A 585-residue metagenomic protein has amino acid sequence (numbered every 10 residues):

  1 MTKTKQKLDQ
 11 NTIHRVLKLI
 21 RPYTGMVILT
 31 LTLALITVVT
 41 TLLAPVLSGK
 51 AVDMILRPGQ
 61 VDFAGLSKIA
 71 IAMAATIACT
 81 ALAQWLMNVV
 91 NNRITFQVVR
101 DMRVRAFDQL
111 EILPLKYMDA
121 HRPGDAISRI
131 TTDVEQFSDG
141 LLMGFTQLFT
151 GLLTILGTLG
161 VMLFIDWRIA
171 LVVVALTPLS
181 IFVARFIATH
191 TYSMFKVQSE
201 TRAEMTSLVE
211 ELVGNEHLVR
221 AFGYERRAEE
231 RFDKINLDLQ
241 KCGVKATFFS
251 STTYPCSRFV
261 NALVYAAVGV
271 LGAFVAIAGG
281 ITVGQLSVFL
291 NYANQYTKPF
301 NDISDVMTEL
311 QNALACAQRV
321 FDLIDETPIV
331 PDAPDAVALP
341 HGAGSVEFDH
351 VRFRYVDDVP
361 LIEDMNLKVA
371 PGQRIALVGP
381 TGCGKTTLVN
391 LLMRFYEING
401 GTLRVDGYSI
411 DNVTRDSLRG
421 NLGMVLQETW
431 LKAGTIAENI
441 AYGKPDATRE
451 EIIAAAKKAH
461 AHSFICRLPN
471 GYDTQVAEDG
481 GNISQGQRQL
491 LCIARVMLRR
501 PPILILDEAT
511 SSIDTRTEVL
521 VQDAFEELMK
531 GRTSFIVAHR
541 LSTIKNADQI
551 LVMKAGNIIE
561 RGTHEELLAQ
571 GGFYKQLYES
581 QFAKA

Functional and structural regions predicted by a protein language model:
T2-Q6, F96, V104-S128, T132-V134 (+7 more regions): Short intracellular "coupling" helices and adjacent cytoplasmic loop segments at the cytosolic face of multi-pass
T12, I20, V52, M87 (+4 more regions): Juxtamembrane loop-to-helix connectors within ABC transporter transmembrane domains
P22-G25, L115-K116, T132-L141, F145 (+7 more regions): An intracellular "coupling" helix at the cytosolic face of ABC transporter transmembrane type-1 domains
V27-L86, F164-R168, G279-V283: Transmembrane helix-loop-helix hairpins at lipid-water interfaces of multipass membrane proteins, especially the type-1
I36-T40, A44, A74, A78-T95 (+5 more regions): Hydrophobic alpha-helical membrane-associated segments
L43-P45, G49, A78-L82, G144-A188 (+1 more regions): A hydrophobic transmembrane-helix motif
Y224, F248, Q295-L323: Cytosolic ends of transmembrane helices, especially the final helix of ABC transmembrane type-1 domains
D325, D332, L339-A585: ABC-type nucleotide-binding domain
